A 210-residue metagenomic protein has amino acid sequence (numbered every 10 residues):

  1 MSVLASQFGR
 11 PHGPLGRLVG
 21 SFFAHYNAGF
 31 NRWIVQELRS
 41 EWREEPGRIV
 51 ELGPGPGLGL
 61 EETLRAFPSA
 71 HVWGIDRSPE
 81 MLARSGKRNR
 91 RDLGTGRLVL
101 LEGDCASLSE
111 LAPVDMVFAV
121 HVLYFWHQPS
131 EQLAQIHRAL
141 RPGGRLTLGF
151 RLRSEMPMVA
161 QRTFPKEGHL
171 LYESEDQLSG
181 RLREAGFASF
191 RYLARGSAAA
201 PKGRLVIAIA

Functional and structural regions predicted by a protein language model:
M1-L15: N-terminal, positively charged/glycine-rich alpha-helical extensions of SAM-dependent methyltransferases
P14, L18-G20, A24, R145-I207: C-terminal alpha-helical "lid/dimerization" subdomain adjacent to the S-adenosyl-L-methionine
H25-E45: Conserved alpha-helix/loop element of class I SAM-dependent methyltransferases that forms part of the SAM/SAH-binding
R48, G143-R145: Short glycine-centered segments of the SAM/dcSAM-binding site in methyltransferase folds
R48-S107: Class I SAM-dependent methyltransferase SAM/SAH-binding core
A106-V117: A short acidic, Gly/Pro-enriched loop at the edge of an enzyme's catalytic core that lines a small-molecule cofactor
M116-P129: A short SAM/SAH-binding and catalytic strip from SAM-dependent methyltransferases
S130-P142: A short glycine-rich, Lys/Arg-flanked "PGG" loop and its adjoining helix->strand segment in the class I
